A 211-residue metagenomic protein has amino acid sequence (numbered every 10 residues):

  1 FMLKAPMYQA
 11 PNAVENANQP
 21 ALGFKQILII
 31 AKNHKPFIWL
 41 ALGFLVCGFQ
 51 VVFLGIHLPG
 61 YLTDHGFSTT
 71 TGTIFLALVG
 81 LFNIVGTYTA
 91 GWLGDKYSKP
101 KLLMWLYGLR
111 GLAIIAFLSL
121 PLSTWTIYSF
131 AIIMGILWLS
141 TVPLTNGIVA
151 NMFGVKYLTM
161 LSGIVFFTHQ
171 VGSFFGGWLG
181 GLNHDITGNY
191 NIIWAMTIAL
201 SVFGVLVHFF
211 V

Functional and structural regions predicted by a protein language model:
F1-N16, V207-V211: C-terminal membrane-cytosol helix-exit motif in multi-pass small-molecule transporters
P11-W39: Juxtamembrane intracellular "pre-TM" segments in multi-pass secondary transporters
K32-W92, G176: Extracytoplasmic gate region of multi-pass secondary transporters
L62-T63, L93-G94, L179-G188: Interfacial helix-cap and linker-helix signal at transmembrane-aqueous boundaries of multi-pass secondary transporters
T69-T70, V155-V165: Loop-to-transmembrane helix entry/capping segments in MFS-fold secondary transporters and related SLC/MFSD carriers
V79-N83, T89-I148: C-terminal transmembrane helical hairpin of 12-TM major facilitator-type secondary transporters
V149-L158, G188: Paired intracellular helix-loop junctions of major facilitator superfamily
L182-L200: A membrane-interface helix-boundary motif in multi-pass transporters
